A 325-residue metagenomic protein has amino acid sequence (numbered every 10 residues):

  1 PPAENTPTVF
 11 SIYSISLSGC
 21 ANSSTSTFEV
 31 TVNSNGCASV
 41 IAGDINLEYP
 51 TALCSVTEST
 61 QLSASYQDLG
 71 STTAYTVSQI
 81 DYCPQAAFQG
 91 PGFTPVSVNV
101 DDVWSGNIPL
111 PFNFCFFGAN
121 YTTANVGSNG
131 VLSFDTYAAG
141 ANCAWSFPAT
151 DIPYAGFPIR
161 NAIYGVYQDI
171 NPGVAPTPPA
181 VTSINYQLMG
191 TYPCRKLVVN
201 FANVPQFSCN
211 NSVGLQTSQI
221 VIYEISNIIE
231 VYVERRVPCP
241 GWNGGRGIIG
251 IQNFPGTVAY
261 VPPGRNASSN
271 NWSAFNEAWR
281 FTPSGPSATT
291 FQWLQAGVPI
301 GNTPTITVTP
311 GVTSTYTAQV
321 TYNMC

Functional and structural regions predicted by a protein language model:
P1, S11, S287-P299, T317: Change to "...patches in solvent-exposed regions of secreted, membrane-anchored, or virion-exposed structural
P1-E4, P310: Residue-level recognition of secondary-structure-to-loop junctions
T6-S11, V312-Y316: Exposed beta-strand face motif in extracellular beta-rich ectodomains
I12-S14, I220-V221: Beta-strand-rich, repetitive solenoid scaffolds
S14-S16, V320: Conserved structural position at the C-terminal beta-strand of extracellular beta-sandwich adhesion modules
G19, A38-Q292, I306-T315, Y322-C325: Extracytoplasmic Ser/Thr/Pro-rich, glycosylation-prone low-complexity segments
N22-N35: C-terminal edge beta-strand
P299-I306: Short, solvent-exposed loop/turn segments in extracellular or other extracytoplasmic domains
